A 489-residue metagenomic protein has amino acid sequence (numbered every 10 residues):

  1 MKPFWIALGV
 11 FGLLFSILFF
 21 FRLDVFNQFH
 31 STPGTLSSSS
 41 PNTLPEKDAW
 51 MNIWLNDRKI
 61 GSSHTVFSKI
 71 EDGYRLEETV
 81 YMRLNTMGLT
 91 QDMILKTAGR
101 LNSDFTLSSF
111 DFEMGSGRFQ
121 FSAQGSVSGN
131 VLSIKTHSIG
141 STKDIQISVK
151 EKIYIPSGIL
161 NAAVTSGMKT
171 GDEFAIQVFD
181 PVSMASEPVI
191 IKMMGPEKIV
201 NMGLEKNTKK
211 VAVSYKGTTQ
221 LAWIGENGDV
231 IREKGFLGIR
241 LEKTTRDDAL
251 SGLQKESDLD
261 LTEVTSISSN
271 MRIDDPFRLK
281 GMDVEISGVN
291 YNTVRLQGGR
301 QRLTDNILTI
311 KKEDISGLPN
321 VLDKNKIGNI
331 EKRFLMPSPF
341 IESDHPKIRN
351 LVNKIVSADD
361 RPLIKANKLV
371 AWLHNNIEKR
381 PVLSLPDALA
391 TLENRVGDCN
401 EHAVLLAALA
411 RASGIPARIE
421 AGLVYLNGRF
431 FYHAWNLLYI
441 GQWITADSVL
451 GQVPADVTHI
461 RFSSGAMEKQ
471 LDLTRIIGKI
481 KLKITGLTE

Functional and structural regions predicted by a protein language model:
K2-A7, F11-G129, T136-G140, T165-K326 (+2 more regions): Acidic, serine/threonine-rich low-complexity disordered tracts
Q91, S214-K216, G397-H402, N427-F430: Short, glycine/acidic-rich beta->alpha junctions
G117, N376-K379, C399, V424-N427 (+2 more regions): Solvent-exposed loop/turn segments at secondary-structure junctions within structured extracellular/periplasmic domains
S138-I159, L369: Acidic/charged, solvent-exposed loop-and-adjacent secondary-structure segments enriched in E/D, K/R, S/T, and G/P
S157, S316, L322-G397, L405 (+2 more regions): Secondary-structure boundary elements
L204, P362, A366, C399-A403 (+2 more regions): Active-site-proximal structural scaffolding
G235, K243-K255, L259-S266, I327 (+3 more regions): Active-site rim recognition segments
L369, R395-A421, N436: Cysteine-centered nucleophilic/redox motifs
